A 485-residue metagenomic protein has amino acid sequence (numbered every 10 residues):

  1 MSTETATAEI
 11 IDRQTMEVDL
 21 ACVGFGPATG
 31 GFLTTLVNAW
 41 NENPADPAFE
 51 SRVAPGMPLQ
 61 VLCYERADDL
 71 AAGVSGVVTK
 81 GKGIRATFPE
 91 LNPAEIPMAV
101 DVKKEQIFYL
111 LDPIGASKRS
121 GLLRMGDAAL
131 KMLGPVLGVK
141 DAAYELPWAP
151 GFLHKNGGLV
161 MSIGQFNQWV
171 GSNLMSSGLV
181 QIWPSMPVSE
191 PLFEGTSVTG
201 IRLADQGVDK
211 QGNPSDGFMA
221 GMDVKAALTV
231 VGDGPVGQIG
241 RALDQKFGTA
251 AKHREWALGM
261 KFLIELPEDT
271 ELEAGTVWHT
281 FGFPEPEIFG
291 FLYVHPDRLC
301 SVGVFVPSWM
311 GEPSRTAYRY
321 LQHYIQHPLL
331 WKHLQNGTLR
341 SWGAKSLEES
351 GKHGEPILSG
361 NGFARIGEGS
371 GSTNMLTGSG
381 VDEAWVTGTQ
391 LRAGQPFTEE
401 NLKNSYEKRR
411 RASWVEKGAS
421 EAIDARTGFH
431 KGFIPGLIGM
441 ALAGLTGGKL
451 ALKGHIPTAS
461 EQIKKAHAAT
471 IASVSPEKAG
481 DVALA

Functional and structural regions predicted by a protein language model:
I10-A28, L62: Beta1/beta-strand and adjacent pyrophosphate-binding region of the FAD-binding site in flavoprotein oxidoreductases
F25-P27, R66, I163: Glycine-rich Rossmann-fold phosphate-binding loop(s) that bind the pyrophosphate of adenine dinucleotide cofactors
T35-A39, N43-D46, A54-P135, S413 (+1 more regions): N-terminal FAD cofactor-binding segment of flavoenzymes
T35-N38, R52-M57, M161-W169, N173-L330: Predominantly flavin-linked oxidoreductase catalytic cores and closely associated redox partners
A54-P58, G371, M375-T377, Q390-F433: Active-site-proximal substrate-binding core of FAD-dependent oxidoreductases
V136-N167, S172, F305-P307: Helix-loop-beta segment of a Rossmann-like dinucleotide-binding subdomain
M310-T387, Q395-S405, R409: FAD/FMN-dependent oxidoreductases across multiple families
I423-A485: C-terminal auxiliary extensions adjacent to catalytic cores
